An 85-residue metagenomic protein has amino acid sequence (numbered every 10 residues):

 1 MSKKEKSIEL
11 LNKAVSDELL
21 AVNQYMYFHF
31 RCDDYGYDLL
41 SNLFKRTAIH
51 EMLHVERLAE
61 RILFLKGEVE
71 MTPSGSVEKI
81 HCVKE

Functional and structural regions predicted by a protein language model:
M1-E85: Iron-associated oxidoreductase/ferritin-like identity signal
